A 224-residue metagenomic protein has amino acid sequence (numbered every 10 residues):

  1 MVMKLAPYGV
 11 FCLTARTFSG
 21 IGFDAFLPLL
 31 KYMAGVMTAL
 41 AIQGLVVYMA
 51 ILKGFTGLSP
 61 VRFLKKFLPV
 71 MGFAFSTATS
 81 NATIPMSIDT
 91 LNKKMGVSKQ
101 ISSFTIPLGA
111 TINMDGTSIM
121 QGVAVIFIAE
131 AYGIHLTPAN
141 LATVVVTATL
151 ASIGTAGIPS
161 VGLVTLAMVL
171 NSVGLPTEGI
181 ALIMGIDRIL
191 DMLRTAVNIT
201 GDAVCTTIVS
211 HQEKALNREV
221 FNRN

Functional and structural regions predicted by a protein language model:
M1-L5, L29-M37, F67, M71 (+3 more regions): Loop-to-transmembrane-helix entry motif
M1-L5, T38-L40, T56-F63, M95-S102 (+3 more regions): Membrane-interfacial loop-to-helix junctions in multi-pass transporters
M1-R62, E219, R223-N224: Signature of multi-pass transmembrane helix bundles
M3-F11, V47, T117-Q121, R194-T195 (+1 more regions): Alpha-helical transmembrane segments and their lipid-water interface positions in multi-pass membrane proteins
L30-V47, K66-F73, L141-T155, T165-L170 (+1 more regions): Small-residue-enriched core segments of transmembrane alpha-helices in multipass membrane transport and channel
G54-K65, L91-M95, L170, V209-S210 (+1 more regions): Juxtamembrane helix-loop transition segments at the membrane interface in multi-pass membrane proteins
P69-S152, T206, R218-N224: Helix-loop-helix junctions within the multi-pass membrane cores of secondary transporters/permeases
G122-N224: Transmembrane alpha-helical segments and their short flanking loops that form helix-hairpins/helix-helix interfaces
